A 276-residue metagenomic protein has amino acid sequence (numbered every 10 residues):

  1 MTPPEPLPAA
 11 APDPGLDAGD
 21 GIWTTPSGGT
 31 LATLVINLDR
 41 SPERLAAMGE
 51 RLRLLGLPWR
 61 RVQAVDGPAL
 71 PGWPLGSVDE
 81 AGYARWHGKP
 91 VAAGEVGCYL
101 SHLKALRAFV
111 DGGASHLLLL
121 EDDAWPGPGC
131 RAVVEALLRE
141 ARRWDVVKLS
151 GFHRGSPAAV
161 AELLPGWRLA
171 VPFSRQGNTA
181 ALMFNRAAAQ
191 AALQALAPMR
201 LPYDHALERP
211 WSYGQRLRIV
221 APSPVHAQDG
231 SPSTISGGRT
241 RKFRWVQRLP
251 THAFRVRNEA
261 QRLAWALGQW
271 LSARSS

Functional and structural regions predicted by a protein language model:
T2-L120, A124-S276: An acidic/histidine-cluster motif and surrounding catalytic segment that typifies divalent-metal-assisted enzyme active
